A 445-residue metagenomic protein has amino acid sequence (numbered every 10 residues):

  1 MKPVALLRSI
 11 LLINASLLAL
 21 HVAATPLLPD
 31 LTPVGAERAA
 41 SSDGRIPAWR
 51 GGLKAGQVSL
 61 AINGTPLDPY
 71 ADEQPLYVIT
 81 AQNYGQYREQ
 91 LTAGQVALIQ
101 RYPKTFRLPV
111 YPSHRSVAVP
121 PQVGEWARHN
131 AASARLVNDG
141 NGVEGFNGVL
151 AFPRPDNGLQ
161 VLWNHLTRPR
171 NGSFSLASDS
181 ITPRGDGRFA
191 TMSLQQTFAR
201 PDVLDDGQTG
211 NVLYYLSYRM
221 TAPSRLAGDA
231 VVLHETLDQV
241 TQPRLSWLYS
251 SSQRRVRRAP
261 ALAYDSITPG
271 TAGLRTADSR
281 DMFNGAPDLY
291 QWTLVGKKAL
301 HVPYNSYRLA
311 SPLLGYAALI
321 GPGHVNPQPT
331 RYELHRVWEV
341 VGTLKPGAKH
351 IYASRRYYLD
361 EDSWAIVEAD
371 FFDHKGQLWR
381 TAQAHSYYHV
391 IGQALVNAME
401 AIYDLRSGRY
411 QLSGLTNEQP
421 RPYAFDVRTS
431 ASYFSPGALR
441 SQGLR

Functional and structural regions predicted by a protein language model:
K2-L11: Bacterial N-terminal signal peptides that target proteins for export
N14-S16: N-terminal export/membrane-targeting signals
A19-V22: N-terminal signal peptide c-region/cleavage motif recognized by signal peptidases
L27-R244, S250: Solvent-exposed N-terminal domain segments of exported/luminal and surface proteins
L28-G52, I79, T92, S217-P287 (+1 more regions): Gly/Pro-enriched, hydrophobic low-complexity segments that function as extracytoplasmic propeptides/linkers
Q57-L60, P69, G124-V137, S252-P260 (+1 more regions): Charged/polar interaction segments and conserved charged motifs
P169-S173, A177-A222, R280-Y357, V367 (+1 more regions): Extended beta-strand-rich segments in extracellular/periplasmic secretory proteins, especially within noncatalytic
E418-R445: Long, C-terminal catalytic modules of enzymes
